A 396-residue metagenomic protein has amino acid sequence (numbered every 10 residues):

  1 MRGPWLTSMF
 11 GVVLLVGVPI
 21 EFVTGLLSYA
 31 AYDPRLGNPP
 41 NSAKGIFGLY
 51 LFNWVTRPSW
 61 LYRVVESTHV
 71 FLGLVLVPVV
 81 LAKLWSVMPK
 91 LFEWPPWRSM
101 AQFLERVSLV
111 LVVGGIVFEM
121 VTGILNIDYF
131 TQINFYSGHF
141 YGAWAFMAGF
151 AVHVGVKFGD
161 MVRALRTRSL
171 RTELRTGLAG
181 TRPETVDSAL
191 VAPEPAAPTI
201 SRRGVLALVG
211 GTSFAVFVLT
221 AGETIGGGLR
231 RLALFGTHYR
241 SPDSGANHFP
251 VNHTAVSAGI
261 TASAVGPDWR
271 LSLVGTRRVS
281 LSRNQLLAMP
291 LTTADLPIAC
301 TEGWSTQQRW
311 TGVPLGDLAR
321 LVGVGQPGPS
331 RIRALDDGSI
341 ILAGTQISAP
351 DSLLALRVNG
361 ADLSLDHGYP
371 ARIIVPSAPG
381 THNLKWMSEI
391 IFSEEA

Functional and structural regions predicted by a protein language model:
M1-Y239, Y369: Membrane-embedded alpha-helical bundles that constitute the cytochrome b-like, heme-associated redox core of multi-pass
Y141, T224-R230, L234-A396: Structured, non-membrane catalytic/scaffold regions adjacent to prosthetic-group chemistry
